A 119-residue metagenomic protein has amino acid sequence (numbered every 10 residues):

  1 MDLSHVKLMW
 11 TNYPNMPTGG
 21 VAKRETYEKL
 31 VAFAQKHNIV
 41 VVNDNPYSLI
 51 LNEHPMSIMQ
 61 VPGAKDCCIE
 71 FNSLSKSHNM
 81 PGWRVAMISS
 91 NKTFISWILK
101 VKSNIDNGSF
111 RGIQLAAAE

Functional and structural regions predicted by a protein language model:
M1, Q60-V61, S77-H78: Short secondary-structure boundary/capping segments
M1-M56: Active-site phosphate-binding strand-loop segment of PLP-dependent enzymes
N15-T18, G63, G82: Hydrophobic residues in alpha-helical membrane-spanning segments
Y27-V31, M59, I95, A118: Short amphipathic alpha-helical segments and helix-helix/interface helices
K36-I39, V61-D66, T93: Short helix-capping segments at alpha-helix termini
N52, Q60, K100: Phosphate-coordinating loops and pocket residues in cytosolic domains that bind phosphorylated ligands
S57-Q60, E70: Conserved beta-strand positions that form and line the central face of beta-propeller blades
K65-E119: Conserved core segment of the aminotransferase class I/II
